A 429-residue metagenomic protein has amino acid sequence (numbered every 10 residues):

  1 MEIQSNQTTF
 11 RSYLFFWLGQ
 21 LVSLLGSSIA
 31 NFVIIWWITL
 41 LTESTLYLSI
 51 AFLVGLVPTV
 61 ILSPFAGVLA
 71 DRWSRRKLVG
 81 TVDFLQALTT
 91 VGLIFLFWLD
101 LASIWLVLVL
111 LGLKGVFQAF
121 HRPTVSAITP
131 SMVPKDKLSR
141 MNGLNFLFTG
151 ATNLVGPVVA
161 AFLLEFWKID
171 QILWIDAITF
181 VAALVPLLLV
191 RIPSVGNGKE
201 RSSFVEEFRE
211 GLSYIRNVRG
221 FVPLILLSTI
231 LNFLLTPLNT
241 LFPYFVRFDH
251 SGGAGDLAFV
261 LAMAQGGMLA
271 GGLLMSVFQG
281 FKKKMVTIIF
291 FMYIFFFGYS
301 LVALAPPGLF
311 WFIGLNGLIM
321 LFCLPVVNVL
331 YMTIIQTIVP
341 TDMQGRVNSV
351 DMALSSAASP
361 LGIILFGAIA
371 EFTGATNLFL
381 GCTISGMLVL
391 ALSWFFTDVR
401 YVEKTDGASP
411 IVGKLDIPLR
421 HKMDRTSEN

Functional and structural regions predicted by a protein language model:
M1-Y13, I192-I225, I411-M423: Juxtamembrane intracellular "pre-TM" segments in multi-pass secondary transporters
E2-P58, S213, N217-A264: Helix-loop boundary and gating motifs at the non-cytosolic
L14-N31, V54-A70, S74-T89, L106-L164 (+9 more regions): Substrate-agnostic recognition of the 12-TM MFS/MFS-like secondary transporter fold
I35-L41, L93-L99, V155-I175, F248-D249 (+1 more regions): Transmembrane alpha-helix termini and helix-breaking/packing motifs in multi-pass membrane transporters
T39, G92-F97, K114, L187 (+3 more regions): MFS-fold secondary transporters
I61, R72, L78, R209 (+3 more regions): C-terminal transmembrane bundle of multi-pass solute transporters/carriers
F84-L101, Y293-P307: C-terminal ends and interior cores of transmembrane alpha-helices in multi-pass membrane transporters/permeases
D100, A127, S131, L173-S202 (+1 more regions): Helix-loop junctions on the cytosolic side of multi-pass membrane transporters, especially the intracellular loop
